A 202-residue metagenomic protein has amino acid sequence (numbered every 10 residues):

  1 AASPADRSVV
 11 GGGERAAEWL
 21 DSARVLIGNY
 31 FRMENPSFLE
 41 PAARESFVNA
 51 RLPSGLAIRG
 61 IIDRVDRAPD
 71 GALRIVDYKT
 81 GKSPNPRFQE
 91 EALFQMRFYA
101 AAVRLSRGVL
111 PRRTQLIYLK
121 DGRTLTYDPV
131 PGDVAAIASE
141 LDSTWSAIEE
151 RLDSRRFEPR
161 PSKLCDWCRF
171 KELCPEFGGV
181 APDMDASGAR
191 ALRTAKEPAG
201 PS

Functional and structural regions predicted by a protein language model:
A1-E45, R51: A non-catalytic, helix-rich entry segment at domain boundaries
P4-D6, I75, G81-S83, T144-L152: Short amphipathic alpha-helical segments and their helix-coil junctions
V10, E14, P84-R87, L105 (+1 more regions): Short helix-to-loop capping/linker segments positioned immediately adjacent to catalytic or ligand/cofactor-binding
V10, S22, L26-E34, Y78 (+5 more regions): Broad hydrophobic/π-residue packing in well-ordered secondary structure
E18-V25, R59-G60, E91-F98, G132 (+3 more regions): Generic recognition of stable, solvent-exposed alpha-helical segments in well-folded globular domains
D21-V25, A42-E45, P53, L93-R97 (+2 more regions): A short linear-motif detector with a strong N-terminal bias
S46-I137: Mg2+/Mn2+-dependent nuclease catalytic core
D70, V103-S202: Metal-dependent nuclease catalytic regions and adjoining charged, substrate-binding loops involved in nucleic-acid end
